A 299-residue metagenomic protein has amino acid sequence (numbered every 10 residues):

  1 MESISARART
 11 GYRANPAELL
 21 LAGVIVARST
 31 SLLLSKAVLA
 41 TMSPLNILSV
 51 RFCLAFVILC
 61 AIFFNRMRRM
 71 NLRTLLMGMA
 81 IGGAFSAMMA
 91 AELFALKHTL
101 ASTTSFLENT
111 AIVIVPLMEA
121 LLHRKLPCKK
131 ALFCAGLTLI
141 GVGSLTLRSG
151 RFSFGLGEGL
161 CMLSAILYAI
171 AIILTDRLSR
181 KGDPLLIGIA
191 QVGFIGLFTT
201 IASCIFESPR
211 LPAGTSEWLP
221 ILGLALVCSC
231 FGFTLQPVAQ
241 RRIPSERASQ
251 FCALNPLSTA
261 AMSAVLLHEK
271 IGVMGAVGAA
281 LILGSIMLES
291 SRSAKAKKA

Functional and structural regions predicted by a protein language model:
M1-N46, G83, A91, G150-R177 (+3 more regions): Glycine-/small-residue-enriched transmembrane alpha-helix faces in small-molecule transporters and effluxers
P16-L20, N46-A61, K130-I140, L156-L163 (+2 more regions): Hydrophobic alpha-helical transmembrane segments of multi-pass integral membrane proteins, especially transporters
V26-S29, L33, G82, S86 (+9 more regions): Hydrophobic/small/kink-forming positions within alpha-helical transmembrane segments of polytopic membrane proteins
A27, S31-L32, F63-E108, S144 (+1 more regions): Specific transmembrane alpha-helical segments of multi-pass solute transporters/efflux pumps, especially DMT/EamA
L33-T41, K97, G143-L156, S203-I221 (+2 more regions): Membrane-interface helix termini and inter-helical loops of multi-pass transporters
L48-V50, A90, T104-T110, L174-L197 (+1 more regions): Helix-helix packing/entry segments at the starts of transmembrane helices
I58-M67, A111-F133, L257-V277: C-terminal transmembrane-helix exit sites in multi-pass transporters
L59, M79-I81, F85, P127-L147 (+4 more regions): Hydrophobic transmembrane alpha-helices of multi-pass small-molecule transport proteins
